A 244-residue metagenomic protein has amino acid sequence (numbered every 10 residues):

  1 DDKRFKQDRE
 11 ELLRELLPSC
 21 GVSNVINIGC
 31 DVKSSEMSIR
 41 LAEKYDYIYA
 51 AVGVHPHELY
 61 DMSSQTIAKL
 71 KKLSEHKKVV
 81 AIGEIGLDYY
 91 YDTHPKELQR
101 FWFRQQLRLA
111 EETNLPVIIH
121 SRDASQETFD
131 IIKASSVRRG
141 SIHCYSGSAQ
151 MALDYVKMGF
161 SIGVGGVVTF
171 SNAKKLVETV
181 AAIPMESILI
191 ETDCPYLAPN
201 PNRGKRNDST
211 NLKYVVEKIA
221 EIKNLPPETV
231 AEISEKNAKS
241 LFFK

Functional and structural regions predicted by a protein language model:
D1-K244: Mid-domain alpha/beta scaffold segments of enzyme catalytic cores
